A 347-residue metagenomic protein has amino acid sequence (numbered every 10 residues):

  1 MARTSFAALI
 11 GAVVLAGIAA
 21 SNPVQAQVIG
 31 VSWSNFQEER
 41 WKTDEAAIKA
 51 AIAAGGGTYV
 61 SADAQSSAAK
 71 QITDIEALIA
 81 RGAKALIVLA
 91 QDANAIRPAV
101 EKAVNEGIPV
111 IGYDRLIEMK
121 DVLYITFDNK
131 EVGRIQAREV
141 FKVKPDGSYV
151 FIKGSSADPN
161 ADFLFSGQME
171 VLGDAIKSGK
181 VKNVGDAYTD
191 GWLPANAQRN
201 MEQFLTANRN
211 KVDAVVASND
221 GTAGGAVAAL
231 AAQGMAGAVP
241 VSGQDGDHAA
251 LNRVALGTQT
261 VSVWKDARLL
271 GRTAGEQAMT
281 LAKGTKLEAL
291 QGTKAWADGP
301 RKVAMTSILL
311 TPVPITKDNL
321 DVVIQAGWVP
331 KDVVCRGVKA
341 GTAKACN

Functional and structural regions predicted by a protein language model:
M1-I10, A20: Bacterial N-terminal signal peptides that target proteins for export
A7, V13, K294-W296: Intrinsically disordered, low-complexity repeat segments enriched in small/polar residues
L15-P23: C-terminal segment of classical bacterial N-terminal signal peptides
V24-N347: A residue-level marker of the well-folded mature domains of exported/periplasmic proteins
